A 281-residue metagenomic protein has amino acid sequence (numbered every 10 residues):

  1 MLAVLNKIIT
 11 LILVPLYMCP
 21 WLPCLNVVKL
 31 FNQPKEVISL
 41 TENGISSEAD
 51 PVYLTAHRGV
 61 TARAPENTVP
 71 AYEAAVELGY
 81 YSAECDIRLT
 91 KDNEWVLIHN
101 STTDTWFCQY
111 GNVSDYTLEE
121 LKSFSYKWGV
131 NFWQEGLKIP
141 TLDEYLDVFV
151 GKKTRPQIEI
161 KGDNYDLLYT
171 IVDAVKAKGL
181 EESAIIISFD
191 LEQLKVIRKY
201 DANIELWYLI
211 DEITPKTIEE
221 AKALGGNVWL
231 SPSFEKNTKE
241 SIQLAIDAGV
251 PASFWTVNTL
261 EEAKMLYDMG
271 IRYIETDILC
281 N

Functional and structural regions predicted by a protein language model:
M1-A3: N-terminal secretory signal peptides that target proteins for export/translocation
L5-N281: Phosphate-group recognition and catalysis centered on beta-loop-alpha active-site segments
